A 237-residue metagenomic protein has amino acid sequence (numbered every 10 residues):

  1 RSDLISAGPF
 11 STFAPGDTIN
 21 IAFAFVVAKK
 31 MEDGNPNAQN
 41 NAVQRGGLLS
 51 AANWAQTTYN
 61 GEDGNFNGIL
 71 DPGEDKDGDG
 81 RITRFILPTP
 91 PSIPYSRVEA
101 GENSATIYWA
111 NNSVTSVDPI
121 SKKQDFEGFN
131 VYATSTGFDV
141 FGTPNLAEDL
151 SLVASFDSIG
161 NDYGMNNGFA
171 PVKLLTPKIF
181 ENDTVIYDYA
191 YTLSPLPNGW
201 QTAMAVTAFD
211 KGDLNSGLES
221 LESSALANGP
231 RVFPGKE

Functional and structural regions predicted by a protein language model:
R1-E237: Extracellular/surface-associated beta-sandwich interaction domains
